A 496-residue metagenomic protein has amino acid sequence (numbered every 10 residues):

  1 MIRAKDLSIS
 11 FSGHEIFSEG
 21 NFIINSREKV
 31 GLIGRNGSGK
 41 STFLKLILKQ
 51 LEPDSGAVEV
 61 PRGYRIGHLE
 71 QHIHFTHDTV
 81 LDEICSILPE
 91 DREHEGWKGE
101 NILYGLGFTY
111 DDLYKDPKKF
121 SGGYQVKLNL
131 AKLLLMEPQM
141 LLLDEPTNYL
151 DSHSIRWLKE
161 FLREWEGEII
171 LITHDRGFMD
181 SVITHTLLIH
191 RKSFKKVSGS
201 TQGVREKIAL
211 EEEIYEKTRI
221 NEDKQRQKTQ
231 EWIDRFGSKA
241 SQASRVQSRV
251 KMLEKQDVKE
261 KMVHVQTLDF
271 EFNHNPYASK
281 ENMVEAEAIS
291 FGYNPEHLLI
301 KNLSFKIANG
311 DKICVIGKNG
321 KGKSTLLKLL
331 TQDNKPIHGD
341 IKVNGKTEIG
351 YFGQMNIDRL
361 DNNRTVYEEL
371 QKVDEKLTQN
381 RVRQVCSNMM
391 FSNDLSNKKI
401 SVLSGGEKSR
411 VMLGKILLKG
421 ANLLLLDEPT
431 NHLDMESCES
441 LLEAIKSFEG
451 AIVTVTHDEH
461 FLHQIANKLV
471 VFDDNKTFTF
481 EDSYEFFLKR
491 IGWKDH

Functional and structural regions predicted by a protein language model:
M1-K217, F272, P276-H496: ABC ATP-binding cassette signature C-motif
F108, S241-R245, K255-V265, K342 (+1 more regions): Proline-centered turn/helix-capping motifs that create local helix->coil transitions or kinks
K207-E260: Intracellular alpha-helical coupling/juxtamembrane segments of multi-pass membrane proteins
